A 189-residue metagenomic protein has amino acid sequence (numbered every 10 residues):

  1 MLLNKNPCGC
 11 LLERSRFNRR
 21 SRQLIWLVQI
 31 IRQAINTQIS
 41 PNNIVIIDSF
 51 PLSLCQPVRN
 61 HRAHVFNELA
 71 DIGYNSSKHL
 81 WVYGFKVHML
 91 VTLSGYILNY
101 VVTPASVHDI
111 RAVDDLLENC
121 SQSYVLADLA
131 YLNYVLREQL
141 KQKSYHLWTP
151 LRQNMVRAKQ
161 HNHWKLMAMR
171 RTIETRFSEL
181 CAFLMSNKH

Functional and structural regions predicted by a protein language model:
M1-H189: Short alpha-helical elements
